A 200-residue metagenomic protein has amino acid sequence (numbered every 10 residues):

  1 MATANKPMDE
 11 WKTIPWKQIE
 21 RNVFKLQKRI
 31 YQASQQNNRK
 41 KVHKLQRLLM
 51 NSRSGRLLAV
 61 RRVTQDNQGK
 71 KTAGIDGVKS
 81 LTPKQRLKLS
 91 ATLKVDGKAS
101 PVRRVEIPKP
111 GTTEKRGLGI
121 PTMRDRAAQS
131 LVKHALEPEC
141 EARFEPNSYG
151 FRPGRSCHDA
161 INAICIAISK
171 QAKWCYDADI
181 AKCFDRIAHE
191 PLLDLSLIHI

Functional and structural regions predicted by a protein language model:
M1-T3: Short, charge-rich, low-complexity alpha-helical interaction segments
E10, A135-R186: Active-site-proximal segment of RNA-dependent polymerases
E10-G69, H134-G150: Charged boundary/loop elements
G55, L81-A99: Amphipathic alpha-helical blocks
N67-K79, S100-A127, R143-S156, C175-D177: Short, conserved non-catalytic motifs in the polymerase core
A127-A135, E139, P191, L195: Amphipathic alpha-helical segments in well-ordered regions
I198-I200: Conserved small/polar residues in nucleotide/adenosyl-binding loops
